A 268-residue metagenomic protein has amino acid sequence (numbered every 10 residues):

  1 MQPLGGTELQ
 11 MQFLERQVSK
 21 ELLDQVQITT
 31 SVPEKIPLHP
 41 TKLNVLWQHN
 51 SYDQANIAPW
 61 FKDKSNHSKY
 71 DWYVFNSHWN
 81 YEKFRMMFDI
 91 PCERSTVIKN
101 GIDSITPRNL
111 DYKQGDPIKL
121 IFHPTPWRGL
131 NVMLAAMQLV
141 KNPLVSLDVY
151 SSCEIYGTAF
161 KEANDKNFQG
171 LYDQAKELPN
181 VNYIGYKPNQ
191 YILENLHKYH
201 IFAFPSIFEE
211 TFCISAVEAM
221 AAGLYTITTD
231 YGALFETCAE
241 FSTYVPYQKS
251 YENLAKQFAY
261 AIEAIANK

Functional and structural regions predicted by a protein language model:
M1-L38: N-terminal pre-catalytic "stem/leader" segment of glycosyltransferase-like enzymes
Q27-N56, H67, D71-F75, T96-I98: Active-site proximal beta-strand in glycosyltransferases
N56-I57, R85-M86, K99-P117: Acidic anion/phosphate-binding donor-loop and adjacent secondary structure in glycosyltransferase catalytic cores
Y70-R94, I102: A short, active-site helix/loop in glycosyltransferases that binds the activated sugar's phosphate group
Y112-G129, L134-M137, D148: Conserved donor-binding/catalytic core segment of Leloir-type glycosyltransferases
K161-K187: Nucleotide-activated donor-binding/catalytic signature segment of Leloir-type glycosyltransferases, i.e., the conserved
Y225-T228: Short hydrophobic beta-strand element within catalytic cores of glycosyltransferases and related nucleotide-activated
F235-I265: Change "using UDP/GDP/dTDP sugars" to "using nucleotide sugars
